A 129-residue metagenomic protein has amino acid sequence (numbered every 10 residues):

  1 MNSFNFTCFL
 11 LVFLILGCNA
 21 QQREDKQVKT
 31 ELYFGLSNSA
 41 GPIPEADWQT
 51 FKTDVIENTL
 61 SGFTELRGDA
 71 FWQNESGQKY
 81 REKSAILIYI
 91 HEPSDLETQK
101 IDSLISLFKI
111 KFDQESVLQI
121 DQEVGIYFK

Functional and structural regions predicted by a protein language model:
M1-Q22: Bacterial Sec-dependent N-terminal signal peptides
C18-K129: Positively charged, small/polar-rich N-terminal and surface patches that mediate targeting and assembly and bind
